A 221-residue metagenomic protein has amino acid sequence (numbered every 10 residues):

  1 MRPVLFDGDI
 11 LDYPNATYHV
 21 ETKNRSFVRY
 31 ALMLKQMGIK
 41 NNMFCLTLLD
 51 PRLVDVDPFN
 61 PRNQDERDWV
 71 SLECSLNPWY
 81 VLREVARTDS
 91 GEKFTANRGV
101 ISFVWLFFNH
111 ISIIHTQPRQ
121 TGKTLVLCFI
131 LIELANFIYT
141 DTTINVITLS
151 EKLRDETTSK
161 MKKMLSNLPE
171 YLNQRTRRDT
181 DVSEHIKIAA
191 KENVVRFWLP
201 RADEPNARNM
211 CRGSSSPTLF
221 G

Functional and structural regions predicted by a protein language model:
M1-G221: Phosphate/NTP-binding elements of NTP-utilizing enzymes
